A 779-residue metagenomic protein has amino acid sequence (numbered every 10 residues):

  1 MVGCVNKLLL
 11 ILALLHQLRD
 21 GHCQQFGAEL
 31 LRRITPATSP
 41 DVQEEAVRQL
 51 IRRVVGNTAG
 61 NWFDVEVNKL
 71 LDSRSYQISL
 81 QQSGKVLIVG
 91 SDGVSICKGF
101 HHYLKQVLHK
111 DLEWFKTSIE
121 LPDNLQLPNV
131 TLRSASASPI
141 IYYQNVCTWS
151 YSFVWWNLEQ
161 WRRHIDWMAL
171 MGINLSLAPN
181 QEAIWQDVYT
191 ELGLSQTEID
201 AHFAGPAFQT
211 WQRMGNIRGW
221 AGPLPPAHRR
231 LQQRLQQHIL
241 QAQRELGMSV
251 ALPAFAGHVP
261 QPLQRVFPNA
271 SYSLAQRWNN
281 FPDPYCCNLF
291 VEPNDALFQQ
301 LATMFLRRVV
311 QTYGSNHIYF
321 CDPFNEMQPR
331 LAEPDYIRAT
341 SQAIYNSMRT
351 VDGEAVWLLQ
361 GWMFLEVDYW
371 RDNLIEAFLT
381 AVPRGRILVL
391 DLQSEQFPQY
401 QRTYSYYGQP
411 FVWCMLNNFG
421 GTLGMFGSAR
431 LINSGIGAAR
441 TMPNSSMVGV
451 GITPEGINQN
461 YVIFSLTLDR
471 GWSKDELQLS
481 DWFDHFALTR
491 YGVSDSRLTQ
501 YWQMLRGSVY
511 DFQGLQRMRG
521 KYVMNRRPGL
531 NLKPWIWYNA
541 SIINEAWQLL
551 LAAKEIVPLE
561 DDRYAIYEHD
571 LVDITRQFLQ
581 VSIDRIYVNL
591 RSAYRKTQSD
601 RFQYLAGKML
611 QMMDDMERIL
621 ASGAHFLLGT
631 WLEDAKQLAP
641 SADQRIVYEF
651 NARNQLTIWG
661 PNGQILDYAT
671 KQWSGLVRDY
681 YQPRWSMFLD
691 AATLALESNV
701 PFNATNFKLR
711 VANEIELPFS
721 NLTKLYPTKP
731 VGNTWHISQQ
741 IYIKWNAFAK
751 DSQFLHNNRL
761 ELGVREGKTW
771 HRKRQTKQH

Functional and structural regions predicted by a protein language model:
V5-G21: Cleavable N-terminal signal peptides of Sec/SRP-targeted secreted and luminal proteins
H16-S136: Contiguous, structured surface segment used for ligand recognition
Q24-P36, L80-S83, N145-W149, W220 (+2 more regions): Acidic/histidine-rich, surface-exposed loop or edge segments in extracytoplasmic proteins
R52-V55, A59, D111-L127, R133 (+9 more regions): Catalytic-core regions of glycoside hydrolase
S138-N157, M168: Active-site-adjacent substrate/metal-binding segments within catalytic domains of carbohydrate-active enzymes
K533-D561, V572-R595: C-terminal substrate/ligand-recognition segments
I586-R591, T597-K773: C-terminal amphipathic alpha-helical interaction region
R774-H779: Long, low-complexity intrinsically disordered regions of secretory-pathway proteins
